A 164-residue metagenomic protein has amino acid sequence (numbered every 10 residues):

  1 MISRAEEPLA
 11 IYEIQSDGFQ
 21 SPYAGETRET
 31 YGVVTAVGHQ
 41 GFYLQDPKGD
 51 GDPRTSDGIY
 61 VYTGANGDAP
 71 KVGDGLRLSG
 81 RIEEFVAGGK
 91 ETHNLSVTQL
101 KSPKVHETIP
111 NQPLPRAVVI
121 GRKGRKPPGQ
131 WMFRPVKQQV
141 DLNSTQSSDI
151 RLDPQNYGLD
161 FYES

Functional and structural regions predicted by a protein language model:
I2-S164: OB-fold nucleic-acid-binding modules
